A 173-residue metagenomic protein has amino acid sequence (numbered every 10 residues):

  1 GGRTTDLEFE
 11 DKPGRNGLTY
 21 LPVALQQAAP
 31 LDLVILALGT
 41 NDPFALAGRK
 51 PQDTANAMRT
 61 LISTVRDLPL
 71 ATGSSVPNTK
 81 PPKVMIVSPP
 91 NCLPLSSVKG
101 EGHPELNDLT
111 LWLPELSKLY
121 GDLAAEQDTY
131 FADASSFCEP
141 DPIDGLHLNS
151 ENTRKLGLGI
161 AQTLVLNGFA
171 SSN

Functional and structural regions predicted by a protein language model:
G1-G2, F131-C138: Acidic carboxylate-rich catalytic motifs and surrounding loops in phosphoryl-/glycosyl-chemistry enzymes
G1-K83, L111-E115, H147: Conserved SGNH/GDSL esterase-like catalytic core that processes O-acyl groups on lipids and polysaccharides
R3-T5, F44-A45, L93-V98, E139-P142: Short acidic/His/Gly/Ser-rich catalytic and metal-binding motifs that mark active-site loops of diverse hydrolases
I35, M85-V87, Y130-A132: Hydrophobic/aromatic beta-strand patches that form the interior of the parallel beta-sheet core in alpha/beta enzyme
L38, S88-P90, S135-S136: Short, well-ordered beta-to-alpha junction loops that form the rim of enzyme active sites and present histidine/acidic
C92-D133: Substrate-gating cap/lid alpha-helix
D141-N173: Histidine-centered active-site loop/cap adjacent to the catalytic His in serine esterases/O-acetyl transfer systems
